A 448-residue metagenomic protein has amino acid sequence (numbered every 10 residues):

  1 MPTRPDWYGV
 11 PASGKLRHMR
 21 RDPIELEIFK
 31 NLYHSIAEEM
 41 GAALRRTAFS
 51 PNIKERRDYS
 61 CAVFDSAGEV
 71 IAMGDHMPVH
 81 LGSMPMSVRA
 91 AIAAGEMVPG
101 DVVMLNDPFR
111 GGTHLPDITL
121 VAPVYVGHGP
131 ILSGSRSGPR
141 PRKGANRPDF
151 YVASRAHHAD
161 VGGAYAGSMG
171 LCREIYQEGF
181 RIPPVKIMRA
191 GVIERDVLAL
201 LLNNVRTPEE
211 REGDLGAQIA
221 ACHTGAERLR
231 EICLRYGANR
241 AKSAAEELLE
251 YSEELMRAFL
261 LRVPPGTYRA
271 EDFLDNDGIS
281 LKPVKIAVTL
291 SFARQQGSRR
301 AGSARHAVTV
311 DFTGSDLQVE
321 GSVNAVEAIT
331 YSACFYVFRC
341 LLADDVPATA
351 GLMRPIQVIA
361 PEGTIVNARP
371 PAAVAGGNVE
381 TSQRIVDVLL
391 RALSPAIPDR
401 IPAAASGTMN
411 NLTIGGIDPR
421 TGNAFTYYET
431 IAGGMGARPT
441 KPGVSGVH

Functional and structural regions predicted by a protein language model:
M1-H18, G127-R147, S291-A307: Intrinsic disorder/low-complexity segments
R17-G127, R147-R294, R305-H448: Glycine/proline-enriched, intrinsically flexible loops and inter-domain linkers
